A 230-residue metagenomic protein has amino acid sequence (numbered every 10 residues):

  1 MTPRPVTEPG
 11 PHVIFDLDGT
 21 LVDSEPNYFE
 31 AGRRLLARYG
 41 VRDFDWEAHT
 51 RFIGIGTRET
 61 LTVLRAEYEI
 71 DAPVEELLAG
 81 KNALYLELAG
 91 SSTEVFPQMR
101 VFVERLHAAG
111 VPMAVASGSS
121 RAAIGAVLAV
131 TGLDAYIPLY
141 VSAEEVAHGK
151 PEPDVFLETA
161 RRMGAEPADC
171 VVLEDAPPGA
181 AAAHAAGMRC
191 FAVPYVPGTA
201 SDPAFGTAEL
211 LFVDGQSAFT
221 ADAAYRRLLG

Functional and structural regions predicted by a protein language model:
M1-P11, E104-H107, S120-G230: Asp-based, Mg2+/Mn2+-dependent phosphohydrolase catalytic module
V6-A109: N-terminal helical cap/lid subdomain that shapes the substrate entry/recognition surface in HAD-like hydrolases
L17, F52-G54, P112, A116 (+2 more regions): Short glycine/serine/threonine-biased micro-segments
T20, S24, S117, G179: Ser/Thr-glycine-rich phosphate-binding loops at phosphate-binding pockets of nucleotides, nucleotide cofactors
L21, V95, M113-A116, H148 (+1 more regions): Conserved SAM-binding loop
G32, A114-G118, A180: Small side chains
R42, P112, R189: Residue-level detector of anion-binding/catalytic polar loops
